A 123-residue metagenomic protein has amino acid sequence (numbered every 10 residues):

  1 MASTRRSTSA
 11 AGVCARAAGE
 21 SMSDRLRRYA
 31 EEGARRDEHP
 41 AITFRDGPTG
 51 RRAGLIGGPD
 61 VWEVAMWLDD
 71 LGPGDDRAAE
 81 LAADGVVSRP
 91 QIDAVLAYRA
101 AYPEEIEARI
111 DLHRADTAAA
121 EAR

Functional and structural regions predicted by a protein language model:
M1, A11, A18-E31: Short amphipathic alpha-helical segments
E20-S21, A82-A94: Short, basic interhelical loop/turn and adjoining N-cap of the next helix at nucleic-acid- or acidic-partner-contacting
S21-S23, L71-A83: Short, charged amphipathic recognition helices of the HTH superfamily and cognate SANT/SANTA-like modules
A34-E38, G74, V95-A108: Short, solvent-exposed alpha-helical "recognition" segments
R35-V61: Short, positively charged interaction helices/loops
H39-R45, E105-A115: Short Lys/Arg-enriched helix C-cap and helix-to-coil transition segments that create basic nucleic-acid-contact patches
P48-G58, D111-R123: Intrinsically disordered, low-complexity basic tails/linkers immediately adjacent to helix-turn-helix/homeobox/MYB/SANT
G58-D75: Short, amphipathic alpha-helical "recognition" segments used to contact nucleic acids or chromatin
